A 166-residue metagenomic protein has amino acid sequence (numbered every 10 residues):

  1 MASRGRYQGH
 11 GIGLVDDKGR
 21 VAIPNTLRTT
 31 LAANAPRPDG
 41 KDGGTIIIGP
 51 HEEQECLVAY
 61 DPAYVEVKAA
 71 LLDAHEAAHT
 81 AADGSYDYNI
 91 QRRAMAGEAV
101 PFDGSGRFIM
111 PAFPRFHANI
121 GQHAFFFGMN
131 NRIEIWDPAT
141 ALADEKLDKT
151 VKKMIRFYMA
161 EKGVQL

Functional and structural regions predicted by a protein language model:
M1-G13, D17, L27-S105, F113-L166: Flexible "stalk/tail and boundary" regions
